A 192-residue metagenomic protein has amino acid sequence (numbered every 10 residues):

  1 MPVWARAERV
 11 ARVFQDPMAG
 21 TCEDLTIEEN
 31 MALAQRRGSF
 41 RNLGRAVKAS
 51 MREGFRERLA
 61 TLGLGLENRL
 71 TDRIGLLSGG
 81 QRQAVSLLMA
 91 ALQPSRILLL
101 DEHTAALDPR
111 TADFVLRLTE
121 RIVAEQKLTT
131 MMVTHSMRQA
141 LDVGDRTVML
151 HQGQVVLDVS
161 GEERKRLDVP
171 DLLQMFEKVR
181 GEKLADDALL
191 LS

Functional and structural regions predicted by a protein language model:
M1-A11, A19, R41-G44, K48 (+1 more regions): ABC ATPase NBD coupling module
L25-R37: Q-loop/switch helix immediately C-terminal to the Walker
A90-A91: ABC ATPase C-loop
E102-H103: Walker B catalytic motif
D108: ABC-family nucleotide-binding domains
A112-Q126: Helical segment within the ABC ATPase nucleotide-binding domain
T134-H135: H-loop/switch region of ABC-family ATPase nucleotide-binding domains
Q154-R180: Conserved beta-strand-loop-alpha-helix hinge in the C-terminal portion of ABC ATPase nucleotide-binding domains
